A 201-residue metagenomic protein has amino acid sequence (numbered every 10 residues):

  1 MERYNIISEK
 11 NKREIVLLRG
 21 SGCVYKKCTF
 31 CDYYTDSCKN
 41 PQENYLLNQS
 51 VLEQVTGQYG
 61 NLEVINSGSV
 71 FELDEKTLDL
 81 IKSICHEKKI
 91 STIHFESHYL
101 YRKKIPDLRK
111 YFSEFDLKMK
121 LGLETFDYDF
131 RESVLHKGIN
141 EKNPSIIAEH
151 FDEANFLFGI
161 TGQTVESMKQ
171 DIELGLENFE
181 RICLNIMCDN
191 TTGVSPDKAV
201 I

Functional and structural regions predicted by a protein language model:
E2-K12, Q58-Y59, L176-I201: Auxiliary Fe-S-binding modules of radical SAM enzymes
E2-L46: Canonical Radical SAM [4Fe-4S] cluster-binding loop centered on the CxxxCxxC motif and its immediate flanking residues
Y33-N48, G57-D74, C85-K103, D116-K142 (+2 more regions): Core AdoMet radical
C38-Q42, E75, S133, V165-E166 (+1 more regions): Short, flexible/disordered intra-domain loops and linkers
Q49-V55, Y101-E114, K169-N178: Short amphipathic alpha-helices and their capping/turn segments at secondary-structure boundaries
L73-K82, R102-F112, E132, E166-M168: Distinct, well-ordered alpha-helical segments
C85-H86, R109-S113, S145-E149: Surface-exposed amphipathic alpha-helices with a cationic face
E141-S195: Conserved C-terminal portion of the radical SAM core fold that forms the substrate/S-adenosylmethionine-binding
